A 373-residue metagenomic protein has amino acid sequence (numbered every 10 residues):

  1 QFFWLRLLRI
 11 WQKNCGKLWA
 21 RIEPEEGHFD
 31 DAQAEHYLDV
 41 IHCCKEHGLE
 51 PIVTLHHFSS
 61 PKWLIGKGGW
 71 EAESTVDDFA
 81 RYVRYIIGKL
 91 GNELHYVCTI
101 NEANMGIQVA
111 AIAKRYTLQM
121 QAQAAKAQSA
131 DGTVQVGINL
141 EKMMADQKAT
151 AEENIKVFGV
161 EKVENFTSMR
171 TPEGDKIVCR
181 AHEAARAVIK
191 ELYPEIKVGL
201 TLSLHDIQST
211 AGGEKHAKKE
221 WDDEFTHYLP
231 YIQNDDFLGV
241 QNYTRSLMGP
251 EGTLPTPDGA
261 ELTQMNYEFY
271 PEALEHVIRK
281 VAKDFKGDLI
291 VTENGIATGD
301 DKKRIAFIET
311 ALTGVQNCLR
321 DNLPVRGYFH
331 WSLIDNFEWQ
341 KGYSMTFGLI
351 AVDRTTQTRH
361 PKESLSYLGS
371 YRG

Functional and structural regions predicted by a protein language model:
Q1-A34: Active-site-adjacent substrate/metal-binding segments within catalytic domains of carbohydrate-active enzymes
P24-E25, E35-E309, T313-G373: Active-site region of glycoside hydrolase catalytic domains
